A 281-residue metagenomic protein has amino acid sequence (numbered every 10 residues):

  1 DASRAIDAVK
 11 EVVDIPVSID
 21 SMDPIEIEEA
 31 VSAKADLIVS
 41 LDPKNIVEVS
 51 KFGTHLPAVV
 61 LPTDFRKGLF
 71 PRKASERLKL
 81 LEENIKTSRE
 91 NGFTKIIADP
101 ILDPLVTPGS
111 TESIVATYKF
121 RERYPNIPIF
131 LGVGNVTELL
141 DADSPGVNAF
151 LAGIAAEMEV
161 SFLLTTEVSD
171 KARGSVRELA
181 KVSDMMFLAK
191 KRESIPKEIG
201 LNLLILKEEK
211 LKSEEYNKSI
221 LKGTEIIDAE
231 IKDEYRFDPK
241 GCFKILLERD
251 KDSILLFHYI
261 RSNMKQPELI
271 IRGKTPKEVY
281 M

Functional and structural regions predicted by a protein language model:
D1, V13-D23, A35-V49, A58-D64 (+2 more regions): Catalytic beta/alpha-barrel core
A2-I6, I25-K34, E48-G53, E76-R77 (+2 more regions): Distinct, well-ordered alpha-helical segments
D7-I15, E28-L37, K95-I96, S161-F162: Short, surface-exposed connector motifs at secondary-structure boundaries
K10-D20, A35, Y124-E138: Short beta-strand/loop segments at the ligand-binding rim of alpha/beta enzyme cores
K10-V12, V31-A33, I46-A58, K86-G92 (+1 more regions): Acidic (Asp/Glu)-rich catalytic clusters
P24-A33, T137-P145: Glycine-rich, charge-decorated loop segments at or immediately adjacent to ligand/cofactor-binding or catalytic sites
P57-K207: Catalytic alpha/beta core domains of metabolic enzymes, predominantly
G200-M281: Long, compositionally biased, glycine/small-hydrophobic-enriched stretches that function as flexible linkers, tethers
